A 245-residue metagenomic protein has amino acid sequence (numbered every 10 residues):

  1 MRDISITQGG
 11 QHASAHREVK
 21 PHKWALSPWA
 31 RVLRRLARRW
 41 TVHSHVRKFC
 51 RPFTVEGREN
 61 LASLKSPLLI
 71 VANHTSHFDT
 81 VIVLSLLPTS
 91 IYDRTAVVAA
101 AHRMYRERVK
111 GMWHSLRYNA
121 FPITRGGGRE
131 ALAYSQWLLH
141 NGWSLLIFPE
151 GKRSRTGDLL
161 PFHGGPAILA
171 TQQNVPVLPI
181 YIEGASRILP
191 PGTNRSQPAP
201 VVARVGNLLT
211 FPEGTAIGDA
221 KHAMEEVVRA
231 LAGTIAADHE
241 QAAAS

Functional and structural regions predicted by a protein language model:
M1-H22, L26-W29, R129-S245: Non-catalytic C-terminal accessory region of glycerolipid acyltransferases and related lyso-lipid remodeling enzymes
A25-P52, R106-R117, L189, T193-P198: Alpha-helical membrane-targeting segments
V42-H74: Helix-to-loop junction immediately C-terminal to a conserved catalytic motif
H43-S44, L116-P122, P149-K152: Short, basic, glycine/proline-bearing loop/turn elements
H45-R51, P122-G126, T156: Short, flexible loop segments at the rims of nucleotide/cofactor-binding pockets, characterized by
V46, S90, H114-S115, L138 (+1 more regions): A generic structural signal for well-ordered alpha-helical segments
V55-E56, F121-G126, F211: Short acidic-hydrophobic, aromatic-tinged amphipathic segments that line or gate anion-handling sites
S63-G126: Catalytic core of membrane glycerolipid acyltransferases/transacylases, capturing the structured, soluble-facing
